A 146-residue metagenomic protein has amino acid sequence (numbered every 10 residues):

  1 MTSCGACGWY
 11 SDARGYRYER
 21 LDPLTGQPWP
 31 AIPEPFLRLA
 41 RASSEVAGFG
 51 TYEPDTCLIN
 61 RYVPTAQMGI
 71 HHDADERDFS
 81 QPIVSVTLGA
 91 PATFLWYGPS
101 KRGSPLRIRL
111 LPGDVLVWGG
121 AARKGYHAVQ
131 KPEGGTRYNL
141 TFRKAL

Functional and structural regions predicted by a protein language model:
M1-L146: Non-heme Fe(II) oxygenase metal-center motifs and adjacent flexible, charged/small-residue loops
